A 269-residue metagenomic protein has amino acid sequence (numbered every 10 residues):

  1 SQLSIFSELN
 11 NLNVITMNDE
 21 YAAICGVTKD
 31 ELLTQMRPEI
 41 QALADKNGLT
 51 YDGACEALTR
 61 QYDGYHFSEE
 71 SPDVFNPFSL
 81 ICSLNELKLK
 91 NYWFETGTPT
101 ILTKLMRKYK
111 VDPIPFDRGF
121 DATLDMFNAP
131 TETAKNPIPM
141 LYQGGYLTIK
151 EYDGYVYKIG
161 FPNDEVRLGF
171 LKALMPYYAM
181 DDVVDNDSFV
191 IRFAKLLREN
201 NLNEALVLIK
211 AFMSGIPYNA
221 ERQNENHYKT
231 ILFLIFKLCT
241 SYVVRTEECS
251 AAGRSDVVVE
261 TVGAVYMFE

Functional and structural regions predicted by a protein language model:
S1-N226, C239-T240, E260: Phosphate-binding site recognition
G144-G145, Y157, G253-S255, Y266: Structural beta-strand/beta-sheet cores of well-ordered domains, especially the beta-sheet scaffolds that support
E225, E247-E248, E260, E269: Acidic-residue sensor for enzyme active/binding pockets
L232, S255-E269: Conserved catalytic cores of phosphodiester-cleaving nucleases, focusing on short active-site segments
F236-S250: A short acidic/basic microdomain associated with nuclease active sites
